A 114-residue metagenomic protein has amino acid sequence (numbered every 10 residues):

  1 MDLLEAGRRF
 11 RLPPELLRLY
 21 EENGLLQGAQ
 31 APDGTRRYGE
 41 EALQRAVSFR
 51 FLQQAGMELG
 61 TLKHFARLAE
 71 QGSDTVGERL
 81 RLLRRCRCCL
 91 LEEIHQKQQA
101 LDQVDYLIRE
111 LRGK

Functional and structural regions predicted by a protein language model:
D2-R8, E22, Q27, E40-K114: Arg/Lys-rich, alpha-helical DNA-contact motif
A6, P13-L16: Short glycine/proline-centered loop/turn elements that form peptide/ligand docking sites
F10-R11, G34: Conserved beta-strand-loop-alpha-helix junction that forms the acyl-donor binding cleft
L19: DNA-binding alpha-helical recognition surfaces that contact promoter or target DNA
Q27-D33, R37: Beta-hairpin "wing" of winged helix-turn-helix
